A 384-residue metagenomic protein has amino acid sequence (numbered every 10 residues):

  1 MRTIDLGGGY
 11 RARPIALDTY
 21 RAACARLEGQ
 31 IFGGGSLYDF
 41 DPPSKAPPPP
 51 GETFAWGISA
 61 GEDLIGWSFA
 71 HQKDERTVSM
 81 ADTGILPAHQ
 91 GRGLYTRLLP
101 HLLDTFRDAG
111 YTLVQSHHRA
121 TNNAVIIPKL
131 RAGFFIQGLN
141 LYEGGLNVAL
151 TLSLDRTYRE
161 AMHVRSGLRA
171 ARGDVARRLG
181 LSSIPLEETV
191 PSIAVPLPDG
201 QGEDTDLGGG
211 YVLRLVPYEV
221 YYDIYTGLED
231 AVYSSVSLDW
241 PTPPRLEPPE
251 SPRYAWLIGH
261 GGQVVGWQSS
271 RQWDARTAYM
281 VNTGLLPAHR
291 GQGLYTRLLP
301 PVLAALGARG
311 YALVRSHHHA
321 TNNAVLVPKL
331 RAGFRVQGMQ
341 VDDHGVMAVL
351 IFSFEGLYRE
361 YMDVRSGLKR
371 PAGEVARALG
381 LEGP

Functional and structural regions predicted by a protein language model:
M1-D41, P198-D239, R377-G380: Short amphipathic alpha-helix that is part of the acyltransferase structural core
G35-G61, G66-T77, A81-T83, V236-G261 (+1 more regions): A conserved beta-strand-loop-helix scaffold within acyl/acetyltransferase catalytic domains
T83-I85, H118, T283-L285, H318: Hydrophobic adenine-recognition pocket in adenosine-nucleotide-binding enzymes
I85, G91-D104, R131, L285 (+2 more regions): Conserved acetyl-CoA-binding loop-helix of GNAT-fold acetyltransferases
F106-H118, L306-H319: Conserved GNAT acetyl-CoA-binding A-motif
S116-I126, Y142-G144, S316-L326, D343-H344: Conserved beta-strand-loop-alpha-helix junction that forms the acyl-donor binding cleft
L130-N140, L330-Q340: Conserved acetyl-CoA-binding loop of GNAT-fold acetyltransferases
Y142-P196, D342-P384: C-terminal "cap" of GNAT-fold acetyltransferases
